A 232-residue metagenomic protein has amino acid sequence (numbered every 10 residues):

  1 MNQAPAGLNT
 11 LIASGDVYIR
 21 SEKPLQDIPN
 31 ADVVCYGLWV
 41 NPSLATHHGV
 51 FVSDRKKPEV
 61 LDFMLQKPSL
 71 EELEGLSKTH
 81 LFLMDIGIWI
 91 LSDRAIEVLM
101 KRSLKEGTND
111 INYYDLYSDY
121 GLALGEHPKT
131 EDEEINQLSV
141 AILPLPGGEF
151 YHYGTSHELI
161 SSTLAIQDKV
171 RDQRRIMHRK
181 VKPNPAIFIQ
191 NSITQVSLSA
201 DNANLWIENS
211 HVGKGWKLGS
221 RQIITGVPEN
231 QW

Functional and structural regions predicted by a protein language model:
M1-K57: Conserved beta-loop-beta/alpha segment of the NTase-like Rossmann-fold superfamily that binds/positions NTPs
N2, V17-S21, L38-S43, P58 (+2 more regions): Left-handed beta-helix
Q26-A31, H48-D54, T79, S103-G107 (+1 more regions): Short secondary-structure boundary/capping segments
N30, G75-K78, L138-A141: Generic signal for short, ordered secondary-structure residues within or immediately flanking folded domains
T46, L83-M84: Short, solvent-exposed loop/turn segments at the edges of secondary structure
S53, Q66, L145: Active-site donor-binding loop signature of nucleotide-sugar glycosyltransferases
K56-H80: A short, charged helix-loop
